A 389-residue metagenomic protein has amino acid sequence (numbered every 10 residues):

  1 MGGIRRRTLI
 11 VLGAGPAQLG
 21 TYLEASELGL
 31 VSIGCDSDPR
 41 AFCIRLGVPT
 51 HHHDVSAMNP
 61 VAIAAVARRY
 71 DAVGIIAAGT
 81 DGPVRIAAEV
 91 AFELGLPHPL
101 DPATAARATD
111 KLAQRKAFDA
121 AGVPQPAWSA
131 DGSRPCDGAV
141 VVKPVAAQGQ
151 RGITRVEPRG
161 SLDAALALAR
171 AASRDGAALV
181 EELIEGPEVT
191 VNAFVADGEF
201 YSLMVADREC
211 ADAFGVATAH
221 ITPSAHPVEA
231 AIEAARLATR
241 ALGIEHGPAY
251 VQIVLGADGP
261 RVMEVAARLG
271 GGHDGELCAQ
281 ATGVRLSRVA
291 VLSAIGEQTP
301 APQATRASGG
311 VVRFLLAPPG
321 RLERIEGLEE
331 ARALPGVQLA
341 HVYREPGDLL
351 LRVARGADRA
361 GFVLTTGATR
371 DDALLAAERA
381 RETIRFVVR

Functional and structural regions predicted by a protein language model:
M1-T104, P300, A317, Y343-D358 (+1 more regions): ATP-binding N-terminal substructure of ATP-dependent carboxylate-amine bond-forming enzymes
P60-A62, P135, S161-A164, G320-I325 (+1 more regions): Short, conserved charged micro-motifs
A105-L179, E185, D197-E199, H220-L237 (+1 more regions): Active-site nucleotide/adenylate-binding loops and adjacent lid/helix of ATP-dependent enzymes
T154, E182, A279, A360-G367: Short, well-ordered beta-strand elements within core beta-sheets of diverse protein domains
V156-P158, A193, L315-P318, V363-A368: Short beta-strand-to-loop capping motifs
G160, E182-I244, P248, L255 (+4 more regions): ATP-dependent carboxylate/phosphate-activation module, predominantly the ATP-grasp catalytic core and closely related
A249, A331-L349: A structural supersecondary motif
L292, Q298-G336: A glycine-rich beta-turn/hairpin centered on an aromatic-Pro dipeptide
